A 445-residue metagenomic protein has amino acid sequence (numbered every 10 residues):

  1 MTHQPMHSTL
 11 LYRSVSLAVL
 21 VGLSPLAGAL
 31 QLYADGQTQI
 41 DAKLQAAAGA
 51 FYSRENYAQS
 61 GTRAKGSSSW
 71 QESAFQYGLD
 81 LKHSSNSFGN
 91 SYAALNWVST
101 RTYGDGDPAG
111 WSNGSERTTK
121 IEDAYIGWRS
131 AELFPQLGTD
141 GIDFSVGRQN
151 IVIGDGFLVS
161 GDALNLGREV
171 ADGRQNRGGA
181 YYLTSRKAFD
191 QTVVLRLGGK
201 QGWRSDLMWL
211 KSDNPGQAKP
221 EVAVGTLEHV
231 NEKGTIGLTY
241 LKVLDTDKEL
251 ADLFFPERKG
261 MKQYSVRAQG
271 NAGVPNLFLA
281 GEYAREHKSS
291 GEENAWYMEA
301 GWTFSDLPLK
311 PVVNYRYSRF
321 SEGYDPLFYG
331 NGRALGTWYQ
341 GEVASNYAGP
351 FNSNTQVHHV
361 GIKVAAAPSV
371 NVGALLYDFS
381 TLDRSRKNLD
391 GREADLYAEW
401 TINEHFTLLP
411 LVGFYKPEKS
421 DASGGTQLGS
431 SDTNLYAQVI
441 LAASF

Functional and structural regions predicted by a protein language model:
L32-G61, K65, Q71-S73, S91-L95 (+2 more regions): Transmembrane beta-strand segments of Gram-negative outer membrane beta-barrel proteins
A34-L44, S87-A93, G138-I142, Q201-W203 (+8 more regions): Outer-envelope beta-barrel architecture signal
A42-A48, A93-L95, F144-V146, L195 (+11 more regions): Membrane-embedded beta-strand positions of outer-membrane beta-barrel proteins
Q45-S53, N96-T100, G147-I151, M208-S212 (+8 more regions): Outer-membrane beta-barrel pore domains and translocons
S69-Y77, S115-E122, K187-Q191, K219-A223 (+8 more regions): Residues that define the transmembrane beta-barrel architecture of outer-membrane proteins
A74-F75, K82-S212, K219-N231, T235-L238 (+2 more regions): Outer membrane beta-barrel
A251-L253, E282-A284, G291-A365, S369-G373 (+1 more regions): Extracellular/periplasmic loop regions
L376, S431-F445: Outer-membrane beta-barrel "beta-signal"
